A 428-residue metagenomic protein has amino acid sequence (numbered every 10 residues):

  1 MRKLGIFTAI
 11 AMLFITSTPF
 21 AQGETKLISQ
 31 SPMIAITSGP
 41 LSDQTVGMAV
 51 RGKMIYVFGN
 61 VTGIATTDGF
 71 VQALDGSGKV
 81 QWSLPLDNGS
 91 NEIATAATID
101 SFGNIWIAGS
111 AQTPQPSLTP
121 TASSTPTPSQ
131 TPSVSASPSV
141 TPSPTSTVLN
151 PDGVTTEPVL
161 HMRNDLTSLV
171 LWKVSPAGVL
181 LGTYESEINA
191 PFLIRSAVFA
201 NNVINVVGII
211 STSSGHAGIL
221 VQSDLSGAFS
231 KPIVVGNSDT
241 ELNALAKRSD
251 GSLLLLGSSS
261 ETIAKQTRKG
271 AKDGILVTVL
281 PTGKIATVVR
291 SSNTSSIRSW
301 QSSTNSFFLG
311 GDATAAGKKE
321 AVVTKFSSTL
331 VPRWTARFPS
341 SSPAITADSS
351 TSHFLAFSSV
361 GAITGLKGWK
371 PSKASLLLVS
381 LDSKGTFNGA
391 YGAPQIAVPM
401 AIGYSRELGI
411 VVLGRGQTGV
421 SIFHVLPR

Functional and structural regions predicted by a protein language model:
M1-F7: Bacterial N-terminal signal peptides that target proteins for export
F7-T16: Bacterial N-terminal signal peptides
F20-R428: A sequence-level/structural motif corresponding to short, flexible coil/turn segments enriched in small polar residues
